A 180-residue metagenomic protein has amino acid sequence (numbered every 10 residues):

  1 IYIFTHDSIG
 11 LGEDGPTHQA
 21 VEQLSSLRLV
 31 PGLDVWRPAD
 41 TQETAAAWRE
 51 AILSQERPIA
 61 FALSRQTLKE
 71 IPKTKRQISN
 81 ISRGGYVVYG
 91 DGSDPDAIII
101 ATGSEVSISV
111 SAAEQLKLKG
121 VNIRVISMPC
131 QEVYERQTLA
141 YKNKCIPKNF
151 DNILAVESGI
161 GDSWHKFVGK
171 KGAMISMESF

Functional and structural regions predicted by a protein language model:
I1, R28-V30, F167-G169: Alpha-helix C-terminal capping segments
I1-I3, A101: A short, small-residue-rich loop immediately preceding and capping a beta-strand
I3-T5, A39, I123-M128: Beta-strand segments within the central parallel beta-sheet cores of soluble alpha/beta enzyme folds
T5-S54, G90: Conserved thiamine diphosphate
G10-A20, L53-F180: Thiamine diphosphate
